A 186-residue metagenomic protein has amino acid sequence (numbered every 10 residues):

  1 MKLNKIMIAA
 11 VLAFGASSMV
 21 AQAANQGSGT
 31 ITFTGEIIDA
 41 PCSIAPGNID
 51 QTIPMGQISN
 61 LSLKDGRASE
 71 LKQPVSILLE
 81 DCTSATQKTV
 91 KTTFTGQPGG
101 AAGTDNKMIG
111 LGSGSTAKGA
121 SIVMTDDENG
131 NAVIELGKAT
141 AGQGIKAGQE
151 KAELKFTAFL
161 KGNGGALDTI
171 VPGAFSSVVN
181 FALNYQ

Functional and structural regions predicted by a protein language model:
K2-I6, A21-Q186: Mature extracellular/passenger domains of Gram-negative fimbrial/pilin and adhesin proteins
A9-A16: Bacterial N-terminal signal peptides
